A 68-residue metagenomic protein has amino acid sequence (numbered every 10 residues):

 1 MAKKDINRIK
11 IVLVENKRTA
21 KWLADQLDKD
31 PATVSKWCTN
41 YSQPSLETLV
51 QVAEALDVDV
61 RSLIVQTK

Functional and structural regions predicted by a protein language model:
M1-T19: A short, Lys/Arg-rich alpha-helix, primarily the initiator
W22, T33, S62: Residues in the helix-turn-helix
L23-A24, V52: Short alpha-helical "recognition helix" segments of helix-turn-helix
K29-P44: Recognition helix of helix-turn-helix/homeodomain-like DNA-binding domains that insert into the DNA major groove
C38, L56, I64-T67: DNA major-groove recognition helix of helix-turn-helix
E47-S62: DNA major-groove recognition helix of helix-turn-helix/homeodomain DNA-binding modules
